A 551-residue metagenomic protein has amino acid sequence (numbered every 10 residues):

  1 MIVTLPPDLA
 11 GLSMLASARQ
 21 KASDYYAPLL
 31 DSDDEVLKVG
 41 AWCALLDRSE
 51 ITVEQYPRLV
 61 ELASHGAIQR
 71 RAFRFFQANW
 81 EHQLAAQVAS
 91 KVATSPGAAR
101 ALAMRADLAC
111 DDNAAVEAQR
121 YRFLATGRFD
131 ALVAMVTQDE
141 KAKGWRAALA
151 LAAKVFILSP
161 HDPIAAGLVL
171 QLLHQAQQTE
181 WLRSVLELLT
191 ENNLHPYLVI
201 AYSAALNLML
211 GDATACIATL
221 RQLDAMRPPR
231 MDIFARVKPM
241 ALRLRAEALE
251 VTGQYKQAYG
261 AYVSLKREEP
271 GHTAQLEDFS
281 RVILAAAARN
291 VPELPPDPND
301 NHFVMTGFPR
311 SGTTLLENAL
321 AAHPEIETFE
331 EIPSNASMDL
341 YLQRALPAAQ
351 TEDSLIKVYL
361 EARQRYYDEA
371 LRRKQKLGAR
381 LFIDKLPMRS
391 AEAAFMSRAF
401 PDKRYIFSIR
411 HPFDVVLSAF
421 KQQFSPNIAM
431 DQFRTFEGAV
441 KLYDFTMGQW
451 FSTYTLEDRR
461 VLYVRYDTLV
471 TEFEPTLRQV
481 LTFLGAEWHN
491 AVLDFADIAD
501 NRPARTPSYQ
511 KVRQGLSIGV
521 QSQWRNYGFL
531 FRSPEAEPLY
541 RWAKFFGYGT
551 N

Functional and structural regions predicted by a protein language model:
D8, G40-C43, R71-R74, A101-M104 (+4 more regions): "A position-specific structural signal for the A-helix of alpha-solenoid helical repeats
S13, F76, A106-A109, D139 (+4 more regions): Residue at a conserved register position within TPR or TPR-like alpha-solenoid repeats
A22-L30, T52-L62, L84-V92, D112-L124 (+5 more regions): Alpha-helical repeat scaffolds
D31-D34, A63-S64, P96-G97, T126-G127 (+4 more regions): Short coil turns that delineate tetratricopeptide repeat
L37, I68-Q69, A98-A101, A131 (+2 more regions): TPR alpha-solenoid repeat register
R48, N79, A109-D112, A142 (+3 more regions): Structural motif corresponding to the intra-repeat A-B loop/turn of tetratricopeptide repeats
R183-V185, S203, I217-L223, R227-F234 (+3 more regions): PAPS-dependent sulfotransferases, especially Golgi type II membrane carbohydrate sulfotransferases
P296-F400, S408-I409: Phosphate-binding active sites in nucleotide-utilizing proteins
